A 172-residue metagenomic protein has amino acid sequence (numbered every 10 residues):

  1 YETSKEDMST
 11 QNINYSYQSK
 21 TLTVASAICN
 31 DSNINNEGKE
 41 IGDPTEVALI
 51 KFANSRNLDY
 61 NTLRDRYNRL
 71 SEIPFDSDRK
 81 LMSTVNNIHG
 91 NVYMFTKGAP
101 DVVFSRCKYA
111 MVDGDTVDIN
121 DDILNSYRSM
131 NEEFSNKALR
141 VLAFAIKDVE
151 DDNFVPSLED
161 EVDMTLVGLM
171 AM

Functional and structural regions predicted by a protein language model:
Y1-L166: Cytosolic catalytic regions of ATP/NTP-dependent phosphoryl-transfer enzymes
